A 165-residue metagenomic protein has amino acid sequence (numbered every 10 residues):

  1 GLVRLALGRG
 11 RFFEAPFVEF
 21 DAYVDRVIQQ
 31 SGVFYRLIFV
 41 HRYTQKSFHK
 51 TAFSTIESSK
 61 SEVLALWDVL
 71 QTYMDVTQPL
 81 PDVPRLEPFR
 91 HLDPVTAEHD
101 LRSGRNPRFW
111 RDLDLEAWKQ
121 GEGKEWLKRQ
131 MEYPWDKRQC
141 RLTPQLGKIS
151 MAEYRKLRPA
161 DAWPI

Functional and structural regions predicted by a protein language model:
L2, E116-I165: Alpha-helical transmembrane spans
V3, R9-Q29: Phosphoinositide-dependent membrane-docking surfaces
V3-R4, I38: Residue-level detector of beta-strand face positions
F13-V18, A52-S54, D114: Short, solvent-exposed coil/turn linker segments
F20-V24, Y35-L37, V95, H99 (+1 more regions): Generic preference for hydrophobic/aromatic residues in regular secondary structure cores
S31-T96: A membrane-cytosol interface segment of integral membrane proteins
T96-E125, R129: Eukaryotic phosphoinositide-binding membrane-targeting regions
